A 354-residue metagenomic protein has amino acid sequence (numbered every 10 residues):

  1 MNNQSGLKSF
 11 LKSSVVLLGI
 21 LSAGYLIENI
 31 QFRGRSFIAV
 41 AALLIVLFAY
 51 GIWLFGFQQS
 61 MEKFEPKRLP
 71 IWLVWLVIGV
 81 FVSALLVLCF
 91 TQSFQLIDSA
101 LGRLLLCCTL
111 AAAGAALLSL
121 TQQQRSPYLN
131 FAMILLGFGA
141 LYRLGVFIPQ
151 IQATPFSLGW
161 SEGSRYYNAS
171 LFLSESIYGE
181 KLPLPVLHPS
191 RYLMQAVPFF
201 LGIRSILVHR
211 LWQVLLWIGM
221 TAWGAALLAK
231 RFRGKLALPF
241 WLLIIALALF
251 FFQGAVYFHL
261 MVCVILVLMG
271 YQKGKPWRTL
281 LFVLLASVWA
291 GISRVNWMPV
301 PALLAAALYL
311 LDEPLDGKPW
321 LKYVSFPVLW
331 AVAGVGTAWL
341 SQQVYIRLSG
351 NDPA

Functional and structural regions predicted by a protein language model:
M1-L21, Q31-V146: Start-transfer (signal-anchor) and selected internal transmembrane alpha helices of multi-pass inner/ER membrane
S93-L96, I206-R210, P239-L268, L284-V295: Aromatic- and kink-enriched transmembrane "portal" helix at the membrane-lumen/periplasm boundary that abuts
F131-G139, A302, K318-V344: Hydrophobic alpha-helical membrane-interfacial segments at the cytosolic entry of transmembrane helices
Y142-L171, E175, G179-Q195, I203-R204 (+1 more regions): Extracytoplasmic catalytic/substrate-binding loops of multi-pass membrane glycan-assembly enzymes
P185, P189, L201-W223: Loop-to-helix entry region of an early transmembrane alpha helix in multi-pass inner-membrane enzymes
L211-W241: Transmembrane-helix motifs of polytopic, lipid-linked glycan transferases
L236-L243, L260-V288, G317-W330: Short hydrophobic alpha-helices at membrane interfaces in multi-pass membrane enzymes
I245-A248, L280-V295, P301-A306, V324-G336: Membrane-interface alpha helices of multi-pass inner-membrane proteins
